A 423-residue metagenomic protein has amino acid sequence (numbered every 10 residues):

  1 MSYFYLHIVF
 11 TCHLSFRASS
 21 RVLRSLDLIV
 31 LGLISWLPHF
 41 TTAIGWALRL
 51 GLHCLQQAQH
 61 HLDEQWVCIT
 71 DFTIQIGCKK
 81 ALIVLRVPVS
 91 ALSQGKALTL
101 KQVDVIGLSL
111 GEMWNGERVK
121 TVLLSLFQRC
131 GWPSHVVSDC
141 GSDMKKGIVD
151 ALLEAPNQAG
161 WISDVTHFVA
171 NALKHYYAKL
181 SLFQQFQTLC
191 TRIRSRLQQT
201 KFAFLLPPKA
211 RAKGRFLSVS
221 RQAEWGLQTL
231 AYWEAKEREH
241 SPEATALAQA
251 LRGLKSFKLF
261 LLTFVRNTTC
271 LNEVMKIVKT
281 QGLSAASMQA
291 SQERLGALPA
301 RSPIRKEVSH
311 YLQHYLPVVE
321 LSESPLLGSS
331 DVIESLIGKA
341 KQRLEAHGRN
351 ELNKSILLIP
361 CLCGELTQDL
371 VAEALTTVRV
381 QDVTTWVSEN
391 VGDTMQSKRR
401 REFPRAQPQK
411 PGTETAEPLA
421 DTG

Functional and structural regions predicted by a protein language model:
M1: Double-stranded DNA-binding cores of transcription factors and transposases
F4-H7, T11-C12, F16, L28-V136 (+6 more regions): RNase H-like nuclease fold core
R17-R21: Residues within the helices of the helix-turn-helix
R24-S25, L48, L357: Short amphipathic alpha-helical surface patches that mediate protein-protein
H61-L62, P156-N157, S322-P325: Short hydrophobic "helix-edge" motifs at membrane interfaces and signal-peptide entry regions
G141-A151, T191-G423: Acidic/histidine-rich catalytic cores and adjacent linkers of DNA breakage/strand-transfer/modification proteins
Q158-V169: Acidic, His- and aromatic-enriched active-site or binding-groove loops in soluble protein domains that engage sugars
L173, K179-T191: A catalytic-pocket lid/entrance helix-loop region that shapes and gates access to the active site across common
